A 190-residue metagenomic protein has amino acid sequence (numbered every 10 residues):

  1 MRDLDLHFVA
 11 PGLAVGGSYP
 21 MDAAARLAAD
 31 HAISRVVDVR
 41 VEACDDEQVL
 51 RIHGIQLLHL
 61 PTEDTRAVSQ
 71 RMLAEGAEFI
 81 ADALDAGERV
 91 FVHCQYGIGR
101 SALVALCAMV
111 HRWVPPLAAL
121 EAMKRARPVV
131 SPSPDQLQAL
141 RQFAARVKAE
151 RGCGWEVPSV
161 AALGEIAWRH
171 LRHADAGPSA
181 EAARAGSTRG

Functional and structural regions predicted by a protein language model:
R2-R89, V110-Q142, K148-R151: Cysteine-based protein phosphatase catalytic domain of the PTP/DSP
Y19, H31, Y96, W168-H170: Sequence-level detector for tyrosine residue identity
G87-L106: A phosphate-binding catalytic loop at a beta-strand-loop-alpha-helix junction that coordinates phosphoryl groups
L106, A122, R146, L163-E165: Generic detector of bulky aromatic hydrophobic side chains
E156-G190: Intrinsically disordered, low-complexity regulatory segments that flank or lie outside the structured catalytic cores
